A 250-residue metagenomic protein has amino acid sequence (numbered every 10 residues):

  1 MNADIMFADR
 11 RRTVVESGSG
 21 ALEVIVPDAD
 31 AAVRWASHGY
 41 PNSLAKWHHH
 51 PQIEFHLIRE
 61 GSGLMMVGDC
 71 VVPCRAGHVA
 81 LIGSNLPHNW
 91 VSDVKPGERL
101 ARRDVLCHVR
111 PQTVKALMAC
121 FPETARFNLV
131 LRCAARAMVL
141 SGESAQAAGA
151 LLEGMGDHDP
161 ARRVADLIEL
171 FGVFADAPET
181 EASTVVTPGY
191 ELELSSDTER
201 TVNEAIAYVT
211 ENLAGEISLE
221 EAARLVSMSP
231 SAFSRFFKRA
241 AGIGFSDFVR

Functional and structural regions predicted by a protein language model:
M1-A80, L86-N89, D93, E123: Generic protein-terminus/edge-of-domain signal
N85-H108, Q112, A119-P122: Ligand-binding loop in jelly-roll beta-barrel domains
P111-V173, Y190, L194, A207: Amphipathic alpha-helical segments enriched in hydrophobic/aromatic residues interleaved with Lys/Arg
V139, A175-S183: Proline-centered turn/helix-capping motifs that create local helix->coil transitions or kinks
T180, T184-L194, E204-R250: Basic/polar phosphate-binding segments, predominantly the helix-turn-helix DNA-binding elements of transcriptional
